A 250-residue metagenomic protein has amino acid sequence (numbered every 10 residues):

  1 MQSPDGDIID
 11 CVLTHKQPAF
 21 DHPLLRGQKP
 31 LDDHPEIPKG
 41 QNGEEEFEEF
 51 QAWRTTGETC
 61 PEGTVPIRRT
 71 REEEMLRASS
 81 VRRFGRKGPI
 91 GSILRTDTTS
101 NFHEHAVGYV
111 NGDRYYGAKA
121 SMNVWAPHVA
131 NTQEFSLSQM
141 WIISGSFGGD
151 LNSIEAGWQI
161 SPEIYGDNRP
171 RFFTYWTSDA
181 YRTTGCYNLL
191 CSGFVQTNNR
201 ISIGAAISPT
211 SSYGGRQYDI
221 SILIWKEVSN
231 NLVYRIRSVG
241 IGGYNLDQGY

Functional and structural regions predicted by a protein language model:
M1-Y250: Exposed, interaction-prone regions of secreted/extracellular proteins
